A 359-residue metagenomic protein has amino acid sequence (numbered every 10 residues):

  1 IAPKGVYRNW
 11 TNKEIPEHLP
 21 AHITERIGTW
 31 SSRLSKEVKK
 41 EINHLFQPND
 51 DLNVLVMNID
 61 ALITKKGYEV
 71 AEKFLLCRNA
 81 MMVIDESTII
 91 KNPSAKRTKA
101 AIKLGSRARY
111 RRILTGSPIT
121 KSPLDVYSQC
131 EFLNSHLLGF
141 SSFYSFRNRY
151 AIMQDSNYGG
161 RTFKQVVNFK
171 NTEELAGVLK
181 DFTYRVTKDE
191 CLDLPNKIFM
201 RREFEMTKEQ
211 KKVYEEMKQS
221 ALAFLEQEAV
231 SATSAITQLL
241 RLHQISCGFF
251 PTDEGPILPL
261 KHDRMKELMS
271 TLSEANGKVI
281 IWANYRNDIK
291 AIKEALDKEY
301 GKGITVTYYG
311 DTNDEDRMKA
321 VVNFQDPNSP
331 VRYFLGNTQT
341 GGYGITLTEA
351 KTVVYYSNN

Functional and structural regions predicted by a protein language model:
I1-E17, T120-D125, N284-R286: Conserved Walker A/P-loop ATP-binding site and its immediately adjacent core in helicase/helicase-like ATPase domains
P3, L62, L75, D193-K218 (+2 more regions): Conserved Helicase C-terminal RecA-like lobe
P16-S31, V38-K39, A80-M81, T98-E190: Conserved P-loop NTPase motor "coupling/switch" region that bridges the ATPase
K36-V54, I59-R78: Conserved helix/coil segment N-terminal to the catalytic DExD/H
D51-V54, N79-M81, R109-R112, S329-Y333: Loop/turn-to-beta-strand initiation segments
D85-E86: Walker B catalytic acidic pair
I89-N92: Residues immediately C-terminal
S128, I345-N358: A short beta-strand element within the Helicase C-terminal
